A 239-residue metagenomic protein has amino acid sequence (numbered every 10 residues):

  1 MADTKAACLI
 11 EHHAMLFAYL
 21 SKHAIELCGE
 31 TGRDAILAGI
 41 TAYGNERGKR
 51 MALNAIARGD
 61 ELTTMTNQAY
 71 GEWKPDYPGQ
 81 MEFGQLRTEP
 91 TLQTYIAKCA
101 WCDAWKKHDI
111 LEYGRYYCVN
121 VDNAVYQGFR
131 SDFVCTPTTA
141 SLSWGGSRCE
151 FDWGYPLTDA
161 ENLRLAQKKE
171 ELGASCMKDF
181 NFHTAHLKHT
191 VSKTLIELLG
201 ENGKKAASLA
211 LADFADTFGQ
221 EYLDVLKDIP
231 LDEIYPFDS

Functional and structural regions predicted by a protein language model:
M1-T91, A100, W105-N120, A124 (+2 more regions): N-terminal accessory segment detector
Y126-R130: Soluble sensory domains of the PAS superfamily and closely related sensory modules
